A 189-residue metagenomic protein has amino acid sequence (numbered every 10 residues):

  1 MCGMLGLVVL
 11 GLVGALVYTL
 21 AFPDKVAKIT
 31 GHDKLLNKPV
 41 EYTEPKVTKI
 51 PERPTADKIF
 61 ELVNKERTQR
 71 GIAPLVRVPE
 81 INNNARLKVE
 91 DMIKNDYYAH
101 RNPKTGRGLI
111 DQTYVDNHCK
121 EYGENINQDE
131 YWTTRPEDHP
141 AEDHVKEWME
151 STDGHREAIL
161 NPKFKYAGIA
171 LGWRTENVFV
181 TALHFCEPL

Functional and structural regions predicted by a protein language model:
M1-M4, K25-K28, T134: Short intrinsically disordered, low-complexity coil segments enriched in acidic
C2-V17: Hydrophobic membrane-insertion alpha-helices, especially the h-region of bacterial N-terminal signal peptides
A21-I50: Ser/Thr/Pro/Gly-rich low-complexity linker/stalk segments immediately outside membranes or between
F22, V78, S151-T152: Polar helix-capping/helix-linker motif
E41, V47-Y114, R156, P162-A167: Short, well-ordered surface patches within globular domains
G108-L189: A well-ordered secondary-structure block
